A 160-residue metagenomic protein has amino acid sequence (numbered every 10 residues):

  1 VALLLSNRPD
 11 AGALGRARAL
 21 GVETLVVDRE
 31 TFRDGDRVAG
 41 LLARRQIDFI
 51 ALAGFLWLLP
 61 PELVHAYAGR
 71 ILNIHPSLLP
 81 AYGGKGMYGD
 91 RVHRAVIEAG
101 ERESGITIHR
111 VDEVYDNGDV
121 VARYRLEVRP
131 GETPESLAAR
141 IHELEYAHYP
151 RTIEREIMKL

Functional and structural regions predicted by a protein language model:
V1-L160: One-carbon transfer enzymes
